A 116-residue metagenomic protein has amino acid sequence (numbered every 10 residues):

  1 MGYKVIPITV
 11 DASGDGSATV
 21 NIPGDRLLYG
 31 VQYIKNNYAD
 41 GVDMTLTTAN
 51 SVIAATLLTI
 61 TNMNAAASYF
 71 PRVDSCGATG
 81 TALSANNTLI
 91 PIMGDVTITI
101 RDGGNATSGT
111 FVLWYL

Functional and structural regions predicted by a protein language model:
M1-L116: Surface-exposed, low-hydrophobicity beta-strand/loop segments enriched in small/polar/acidic residues
